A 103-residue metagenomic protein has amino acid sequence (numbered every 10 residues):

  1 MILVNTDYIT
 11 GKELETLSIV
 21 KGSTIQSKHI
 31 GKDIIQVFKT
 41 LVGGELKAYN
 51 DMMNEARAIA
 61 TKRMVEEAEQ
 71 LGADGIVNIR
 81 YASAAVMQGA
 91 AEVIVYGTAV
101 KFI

Functional and structural regions predicted by a protein language model:
M1-K32, Q70-D74, V93-I103: N-terminal presequence-like segments and the immediate start of the first folded domain
T6-I9, Y81-V86: Short, solvent-exposed loop/turn elements at beta->coil junctions and helix N-caps that rim active or binding pockets
V20, I25, D33-R80: Short, well-ordered alpha-helical segments
V86, A91-E92: Membrane-proximal amphipathic alpha-helices
